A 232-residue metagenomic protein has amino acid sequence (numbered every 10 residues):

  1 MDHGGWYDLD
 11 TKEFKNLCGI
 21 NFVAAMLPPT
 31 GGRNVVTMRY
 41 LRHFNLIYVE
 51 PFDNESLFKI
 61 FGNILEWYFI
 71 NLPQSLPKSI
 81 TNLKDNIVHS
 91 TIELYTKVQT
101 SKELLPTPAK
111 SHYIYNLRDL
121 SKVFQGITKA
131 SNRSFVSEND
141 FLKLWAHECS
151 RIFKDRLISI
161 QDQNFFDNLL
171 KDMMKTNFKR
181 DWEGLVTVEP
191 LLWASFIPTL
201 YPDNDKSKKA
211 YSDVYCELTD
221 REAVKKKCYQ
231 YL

Functional and structural regions predicted by a protein language model:
D2-C18, T30-V36, Q74-K78, A109-K110: Conserved Walker
C18-V23, L27, R42-N45, F52-L232: Alpha-helical lid/collar subdomain of P-loop NTPases
